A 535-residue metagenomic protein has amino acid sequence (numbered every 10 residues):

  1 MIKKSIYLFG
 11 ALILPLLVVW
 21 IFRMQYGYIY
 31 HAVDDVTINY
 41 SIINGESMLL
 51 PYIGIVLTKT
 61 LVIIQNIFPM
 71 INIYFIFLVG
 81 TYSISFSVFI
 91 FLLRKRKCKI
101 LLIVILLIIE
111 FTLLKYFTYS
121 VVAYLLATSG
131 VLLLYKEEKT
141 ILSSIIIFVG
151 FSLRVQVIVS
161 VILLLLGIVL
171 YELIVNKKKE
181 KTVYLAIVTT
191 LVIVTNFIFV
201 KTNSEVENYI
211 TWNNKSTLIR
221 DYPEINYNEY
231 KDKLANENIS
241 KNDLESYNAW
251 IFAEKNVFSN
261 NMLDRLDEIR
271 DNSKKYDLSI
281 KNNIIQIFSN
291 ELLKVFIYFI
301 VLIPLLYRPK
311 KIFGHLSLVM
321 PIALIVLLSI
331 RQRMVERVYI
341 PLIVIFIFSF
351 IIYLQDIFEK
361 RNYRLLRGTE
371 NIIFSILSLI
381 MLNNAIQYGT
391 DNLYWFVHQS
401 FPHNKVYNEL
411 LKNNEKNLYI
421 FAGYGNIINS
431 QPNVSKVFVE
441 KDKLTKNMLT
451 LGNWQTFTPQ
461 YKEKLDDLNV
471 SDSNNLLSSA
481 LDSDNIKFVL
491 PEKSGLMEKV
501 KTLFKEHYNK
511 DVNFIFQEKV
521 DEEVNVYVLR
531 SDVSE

Functional and structural regions predicted by a protein language model:
V19-Y40, E46-L61, F68-N72, V397-Q399: Extracytoplasmic catalytic/substrate-binding loops of multi-pass membrane glycan-assembly enzymes
S85-F91, S279-K311: Hydrophobic, aromatic-rich transmembrane alpha-helices and their immediate juxtamembrane boundary segments
I100, E180-T190, F358-Q387: Signature aromatic-anchored transmembrane alpha helix within multi-pass, membrane-resident enzymes that catalyze glycan
L102-L107, P309-L328: Transmembrane alpha-helix segments characteristic of polytopic inner-membrane glycan-assembly/cell-envelope
I108-E110, T140-V157, V161-L166, A186-I198: Membrane-interface alpha helices of multi-pass inner-membrane proteins
A123-Y124, V159, L324-I325, R331-Q355: Hydrophobic/aromatic-rich transmembrane helices and adjacent perimembrane loops
I198-N236, L379-L451: Membrane-embedded, lumen/periplasm-facing catalytic core of multi-pass transferases that use lipid-linked donors
F396-N404, K412-K416, G423-S483, E498-E518: Extracytoplasmic
